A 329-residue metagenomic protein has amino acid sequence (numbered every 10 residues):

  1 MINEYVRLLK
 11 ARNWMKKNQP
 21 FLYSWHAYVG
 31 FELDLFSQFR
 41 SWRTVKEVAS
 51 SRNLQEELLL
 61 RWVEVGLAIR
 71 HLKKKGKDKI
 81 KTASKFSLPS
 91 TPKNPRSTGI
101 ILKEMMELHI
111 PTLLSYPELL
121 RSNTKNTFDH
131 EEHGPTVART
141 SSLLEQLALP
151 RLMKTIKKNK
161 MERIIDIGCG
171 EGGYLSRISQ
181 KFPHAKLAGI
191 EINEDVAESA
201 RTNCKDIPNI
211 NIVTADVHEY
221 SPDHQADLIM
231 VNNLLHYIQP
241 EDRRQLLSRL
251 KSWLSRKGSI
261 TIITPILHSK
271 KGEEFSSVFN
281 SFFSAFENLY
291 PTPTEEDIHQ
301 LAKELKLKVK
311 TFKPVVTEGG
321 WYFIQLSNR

Functional and structural regions predicted by a protein language model:
M1-H109: N-terminal accessory segments
I69, K73-N159: Conserved Class I S-adenosyl-L-methionine-dependent methyltransferase catalytic core
E171-P183: Conserved SAM-binding loop of SAM-dependent methyltransferases across substrates and taxa, primarily the Class I
N193: Conserved SAM/SAH-binding beta-strand->alpha-helix loop
R244-R256: A short glycine-rich, Lys/Arg-flanked "PGG" loop and its adjoining helix->strand segment in the class I
K257-P265: Conserved beta-strand signature within the Rossmann-like core of class I S-adenosyl-L-methionine
E273-T294: Conserved Class I S-adenosyl-L-methionine
Y290-L305: Short alpha-helix
